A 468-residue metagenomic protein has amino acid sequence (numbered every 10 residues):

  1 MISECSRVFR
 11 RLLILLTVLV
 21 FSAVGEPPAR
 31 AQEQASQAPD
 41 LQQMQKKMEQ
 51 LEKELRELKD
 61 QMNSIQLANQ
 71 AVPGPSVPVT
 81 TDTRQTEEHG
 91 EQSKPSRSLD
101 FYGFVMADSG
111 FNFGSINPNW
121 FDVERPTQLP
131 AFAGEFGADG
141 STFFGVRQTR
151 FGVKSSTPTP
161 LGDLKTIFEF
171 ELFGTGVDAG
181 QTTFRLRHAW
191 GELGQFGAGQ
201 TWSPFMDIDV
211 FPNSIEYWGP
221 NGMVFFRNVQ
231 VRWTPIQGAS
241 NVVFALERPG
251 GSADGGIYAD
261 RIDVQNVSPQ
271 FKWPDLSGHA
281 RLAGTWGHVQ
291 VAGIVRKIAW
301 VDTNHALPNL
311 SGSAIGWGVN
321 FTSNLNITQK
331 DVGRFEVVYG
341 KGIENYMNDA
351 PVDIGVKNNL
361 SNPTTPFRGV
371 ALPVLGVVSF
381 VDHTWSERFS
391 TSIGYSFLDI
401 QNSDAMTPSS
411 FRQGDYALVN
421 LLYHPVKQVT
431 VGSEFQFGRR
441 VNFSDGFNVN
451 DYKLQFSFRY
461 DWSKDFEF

Functional and structural regions predicted by a protein language model:
M1-R10: N-terminal secretory signal peptides that target proteins for export/translocation
R11-V24: Bacterial N-terminal signal peptides
A29-W120, F468: N-terminal periplasmic/intermembrane-space "pro-region" immediately following the signal or transit peptide
E87-G255, Q270-H288, N324-T328, V332-N345: Outer membrane beta-barrel
N112-I116, V177-A179, D207-F211, G251-G256 (+6 more regions): Outer-membrane beta-barrel proteins
G140-F143, A179-T183, G219-F225, N266-K272 (+5 more regions): Replace "Gram-negative outer membrane beta-barrel proteins" with "bacterial and organellar outer membrane beta-barrel
G284-F411, F468: Detector for outer-membrane/organellar transmembrane beta-barrel domains, recognizing the amphipathic beta-strand
V449-F468: Outer-membrane beta-barrel "beta-signal"
